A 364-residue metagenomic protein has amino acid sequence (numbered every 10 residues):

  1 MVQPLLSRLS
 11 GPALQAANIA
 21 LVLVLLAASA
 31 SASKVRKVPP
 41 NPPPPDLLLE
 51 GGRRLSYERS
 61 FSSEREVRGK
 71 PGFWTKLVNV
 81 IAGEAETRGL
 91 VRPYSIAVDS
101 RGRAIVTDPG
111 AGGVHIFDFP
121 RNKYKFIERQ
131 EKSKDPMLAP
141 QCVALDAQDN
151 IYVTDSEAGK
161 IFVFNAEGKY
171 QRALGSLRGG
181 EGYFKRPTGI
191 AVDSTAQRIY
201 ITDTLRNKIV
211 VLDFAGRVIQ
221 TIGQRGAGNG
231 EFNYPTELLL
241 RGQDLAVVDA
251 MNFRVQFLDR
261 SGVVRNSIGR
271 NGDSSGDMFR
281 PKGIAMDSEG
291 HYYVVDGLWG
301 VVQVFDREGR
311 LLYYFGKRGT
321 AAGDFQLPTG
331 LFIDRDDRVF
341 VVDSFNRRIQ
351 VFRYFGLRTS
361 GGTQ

Functional and structural regions predicted by a protein language model:
M1-P12: N-terminal secretory signal peptides that target proteins for export/translocation
L6, V22-L23, V35, G52: Intrinsically disordered, low-complexity regions
G11-L14, A28-S31: Intrinsic disorder/low-complexity segments in short proteins, especially the signal peptide and propeptide regions
A16-A27: Bacterial N-terminal signal peptides
S31-Q364: Eukaryotic scaffold repeat domains enriched in small/polar residues
